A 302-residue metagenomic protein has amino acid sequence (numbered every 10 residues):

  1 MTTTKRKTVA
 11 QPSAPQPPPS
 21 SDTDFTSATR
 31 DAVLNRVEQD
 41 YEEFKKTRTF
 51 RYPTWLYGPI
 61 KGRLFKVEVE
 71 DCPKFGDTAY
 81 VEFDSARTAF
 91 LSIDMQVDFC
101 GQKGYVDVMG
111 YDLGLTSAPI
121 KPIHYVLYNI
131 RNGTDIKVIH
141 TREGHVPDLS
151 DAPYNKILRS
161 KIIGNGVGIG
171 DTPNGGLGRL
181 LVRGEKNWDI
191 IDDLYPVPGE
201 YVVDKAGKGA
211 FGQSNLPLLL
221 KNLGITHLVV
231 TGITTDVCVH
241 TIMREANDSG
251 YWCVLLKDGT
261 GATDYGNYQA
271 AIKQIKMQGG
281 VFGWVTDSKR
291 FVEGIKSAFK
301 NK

Functional and structural regions predicted by a protein language model:
T2-A89, D98, T116, N129-D135 (+2 more regions): Active-site-adjacent betaalpha module
A86-T88, K103-I130, D135-V138, R142-E143: A short alpha/beta connector and helix-capping loop motif
M95, E143, D258: Active-site loop/turn elements of alpha/beta-hydrolase fold enzymes, especially the short glycine-/histidine-rich
Q96-Q102: Short acidic, Gly/Ser-rich segments with clustered Asp/Glu that frequently serve as metal-coordination loops in enzyme
Q102-G104, S150-D151: Short, solvent-exposed loop/turn and secondary-structure capping segments
H140-L149, N155-I157: Catalytic-core segment of enzymes that process non-peptidic bonds
